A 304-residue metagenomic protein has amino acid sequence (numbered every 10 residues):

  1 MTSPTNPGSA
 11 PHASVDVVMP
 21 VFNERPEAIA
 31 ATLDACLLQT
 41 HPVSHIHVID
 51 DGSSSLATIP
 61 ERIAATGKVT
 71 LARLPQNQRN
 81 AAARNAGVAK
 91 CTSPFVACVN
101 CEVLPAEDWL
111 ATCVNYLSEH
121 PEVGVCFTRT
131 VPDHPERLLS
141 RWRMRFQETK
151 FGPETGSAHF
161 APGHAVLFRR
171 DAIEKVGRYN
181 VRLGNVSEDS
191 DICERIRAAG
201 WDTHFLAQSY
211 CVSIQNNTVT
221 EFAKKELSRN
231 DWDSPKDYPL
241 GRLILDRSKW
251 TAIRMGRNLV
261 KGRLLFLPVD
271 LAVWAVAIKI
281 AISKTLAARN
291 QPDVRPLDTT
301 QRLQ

Functional and structural regions predicted by a protein language model:
D34-V43: Short, acidic, metal-binding catalytic loop of nucleotide-sugar glycosyltransferases
D50-I59, V103: A conserved acidic beta->alpha catalytic loop
L74-C91: Glycine-rich, basic loop-to-helix element that forms the pyrophosphate-binding segment of sugar-nucleotide handling
V96: Short aromatic/hydrophobic "clamp" motif used to bind/position activated sugar donors
D108-L138: Conserved donor NDP-sugar-binding/catalytic core segment of glycosyltransferases
P132, K150-F168, G184-N185: A recurrent flexible, glycine/aromatic-enriched loop bordering the glycosyltransferase active site that acts as
N185-I192: Acidic donor-binding loop at a coil-to-helix junction in glycosyltransferase catalytic cores that engages
K225-Q304: Non-catalytic, C-terminal membrane-associated alpha-helical segments of glycosyltransferases
